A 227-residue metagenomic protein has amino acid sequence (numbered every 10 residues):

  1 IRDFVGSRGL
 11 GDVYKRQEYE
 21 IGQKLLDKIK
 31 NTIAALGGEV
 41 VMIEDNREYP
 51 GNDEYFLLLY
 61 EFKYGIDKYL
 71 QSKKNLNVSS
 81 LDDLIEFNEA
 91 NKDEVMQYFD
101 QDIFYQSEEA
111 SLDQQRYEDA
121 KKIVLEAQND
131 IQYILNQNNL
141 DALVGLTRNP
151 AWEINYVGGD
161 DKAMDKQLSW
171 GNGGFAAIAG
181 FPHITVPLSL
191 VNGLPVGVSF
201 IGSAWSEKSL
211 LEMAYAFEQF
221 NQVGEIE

Functional and structural regions predicted by a protein language model:
I1-Y14: Single conserved hydrophobic/aromatic residue that forms the stacking wall/gate of nucleotide- or nucleobase-binding
R2, K30, D67, Q132 (+1 more regions): Short glycine-/small-residue-rich flexible loop motifs, especially phosphate/cofactor-binding loops
Q17-I21, N52-F56, Y117-D119, F200: Second-shell loop/turn segments in exported
E18-Y49, L59-A90: Acidic-enriched catalytic cores of C-N bond-cleaving enzymes acting on peptides and small amides
L25, Y105-E227: Glycine-rich, small-residue loops and helix-cap segments that act as flexible hinges at active-site edges
I43-F56, Q101-S111: Flexible, acidic loop-helix segments that line cofactor/substrate-binding pockets
G51-E61, G159-D161, S199-I201: Short low-complexity, flexible loop/linker segments enriched in glycine and/or proline with clustered acidic
Y60-A127, T185-P195: Short helix-loop capping/hinge segments that flank enzyme active sites or metal/cofactor-binding pockets
